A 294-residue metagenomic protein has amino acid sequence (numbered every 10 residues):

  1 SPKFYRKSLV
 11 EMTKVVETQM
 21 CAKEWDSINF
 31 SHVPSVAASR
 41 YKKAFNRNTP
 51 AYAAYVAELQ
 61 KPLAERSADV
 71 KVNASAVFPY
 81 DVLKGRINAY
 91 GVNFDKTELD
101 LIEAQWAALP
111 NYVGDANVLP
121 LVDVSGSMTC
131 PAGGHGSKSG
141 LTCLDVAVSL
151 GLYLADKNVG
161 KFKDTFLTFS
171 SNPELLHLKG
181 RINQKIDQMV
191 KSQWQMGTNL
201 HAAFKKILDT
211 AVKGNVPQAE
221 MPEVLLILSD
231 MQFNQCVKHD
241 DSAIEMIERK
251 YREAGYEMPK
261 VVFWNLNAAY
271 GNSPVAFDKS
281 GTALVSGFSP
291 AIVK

Functional and structural regions predicted by a protein language model:
S1-V146, D156-K294: Long lumenal/extracellular ectodomains of secretory and single-pass membrane proteins
